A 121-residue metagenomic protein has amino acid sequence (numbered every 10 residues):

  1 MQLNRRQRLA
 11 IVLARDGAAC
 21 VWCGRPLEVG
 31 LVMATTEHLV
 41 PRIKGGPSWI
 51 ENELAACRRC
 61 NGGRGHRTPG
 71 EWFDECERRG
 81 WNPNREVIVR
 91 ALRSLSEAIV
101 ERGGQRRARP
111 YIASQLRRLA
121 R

Functional and structural regions predicted by a protein language model:
M1-A19, G24, N82, V89-R102 (+1 more regions): Short, charged surface segments at domain edges that flank catalytic/cofactor-binding sites
R15, R64-R67: Residue-level signal for short amphipathic helical patches enriched in basic/charged and nearby hydrophobic residues
A18-A19, N61-G63: Short, charged/polar surface micro-motifs in flexible loops or helix N-caps
A19, T35, A56: The −1 position to Zn-ligating cysteines in a subset of zinc-ribbon hairpins
G24, R58-N61: Cys/His-coordinated zinc-binding microdomains
G24-E53, G70-D74, G80: Histidine-centered nuclease catalytic patch
E28, G62-G65: Short functional micro-motifs and their immediate structural scaffolds
R117-R121: C-terminal, charged low-complexity interaction regions
